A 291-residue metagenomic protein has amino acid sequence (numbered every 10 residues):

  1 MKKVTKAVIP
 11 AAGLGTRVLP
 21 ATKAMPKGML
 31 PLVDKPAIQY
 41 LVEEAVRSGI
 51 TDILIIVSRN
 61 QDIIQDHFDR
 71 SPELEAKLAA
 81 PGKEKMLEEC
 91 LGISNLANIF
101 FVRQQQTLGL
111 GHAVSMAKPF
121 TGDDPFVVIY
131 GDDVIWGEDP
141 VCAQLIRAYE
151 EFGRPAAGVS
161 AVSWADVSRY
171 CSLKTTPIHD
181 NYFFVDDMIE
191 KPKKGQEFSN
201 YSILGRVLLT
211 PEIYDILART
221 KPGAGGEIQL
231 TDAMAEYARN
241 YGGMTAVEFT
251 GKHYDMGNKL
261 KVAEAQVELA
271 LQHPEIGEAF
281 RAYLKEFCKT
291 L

Functional and structural regions predicted by a protein language model:
M1-A7, A279-K285: Positively charged, low-complexity intrinsically disordered leader regions
K2-A79, K83, P140-V141: N-terminal glycine-rich phosphate-binding loop and ensuing alpha1 helix
K6, T51-I53, N98, P125 (+3 more regions): Residues at the starts of beta-strands that form the adenosine-phosphate
G13, R59, D133, P211-E212 (+1 more regions): Alpha-helix/helix-capping structural signal
A37-Y40, H112-M116, A233: Well-ordered alpha-helical segments embedded in enzymatic catalytic cores
L74-A76, E84-T175, P211, A218: Conserved beta-loop-beta/alpha segment of the NTase-like Rossmann-fold superfamily that binds/positions NTPs
V127, I146-E150, P177-H253, K259-A282: Catalytic-core segments of class I nucleotidyltransferases/pyrophosphorylases that form NMP-activated intermediates
